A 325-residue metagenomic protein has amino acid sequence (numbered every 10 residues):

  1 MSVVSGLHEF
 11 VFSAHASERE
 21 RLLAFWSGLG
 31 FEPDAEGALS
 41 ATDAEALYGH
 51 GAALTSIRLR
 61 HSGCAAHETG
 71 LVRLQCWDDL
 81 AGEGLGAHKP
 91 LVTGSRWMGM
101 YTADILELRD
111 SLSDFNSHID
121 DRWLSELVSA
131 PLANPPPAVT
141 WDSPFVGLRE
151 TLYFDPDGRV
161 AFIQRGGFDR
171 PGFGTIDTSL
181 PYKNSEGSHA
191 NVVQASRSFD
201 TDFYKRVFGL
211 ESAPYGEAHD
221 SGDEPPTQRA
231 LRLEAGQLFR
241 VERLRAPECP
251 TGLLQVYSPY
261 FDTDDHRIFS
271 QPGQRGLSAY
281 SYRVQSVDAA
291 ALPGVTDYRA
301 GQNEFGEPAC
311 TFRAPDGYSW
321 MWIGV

Functional and structural regions predicted by a protein language model:
M1-V3, V11, E36-A38, E45 (+7 more regions): Vicinal oxygen chelate
S2, S13-E68, V192-T251: Core segments of cupin and vicinal oxygen chelate
L7-H8, T93-W97, R275-L277: Eukaryotic phosphotyrosine signaling hubs
H8-F10, S188-A190: Conserved GNAT acetyl-CoA-binding A-motif
L47-H50, G86-P90, D142, S179-P181 (+1 more regions): Short consensus segments that form the blades of beta-propeller domains, in both extracellular/periplasmic
H61-W77, S95: Extended catalytic-interface subdomain
L80-T93, A103: Post-signal peptide N-terminal segment of secreted/secretory-pathway proteins
Y260-T263, F269-Y282: Low-complexity, glycine/alanine/valine/leucine- and proline-rich hydrophobic stretches
